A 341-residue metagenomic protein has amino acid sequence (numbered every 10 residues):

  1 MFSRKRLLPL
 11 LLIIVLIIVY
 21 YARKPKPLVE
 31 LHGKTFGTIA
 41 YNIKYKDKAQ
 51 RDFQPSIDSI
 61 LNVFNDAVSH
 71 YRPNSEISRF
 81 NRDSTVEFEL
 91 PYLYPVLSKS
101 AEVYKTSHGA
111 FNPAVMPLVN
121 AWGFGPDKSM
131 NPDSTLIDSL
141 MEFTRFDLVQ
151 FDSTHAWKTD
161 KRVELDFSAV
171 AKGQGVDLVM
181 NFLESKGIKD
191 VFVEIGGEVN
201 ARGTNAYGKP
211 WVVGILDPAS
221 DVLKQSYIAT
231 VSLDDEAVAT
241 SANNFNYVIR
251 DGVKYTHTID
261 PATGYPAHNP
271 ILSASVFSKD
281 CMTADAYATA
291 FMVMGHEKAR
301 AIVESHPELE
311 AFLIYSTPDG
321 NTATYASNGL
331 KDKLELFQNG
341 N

Functional and structural regions predicted by a protein language model:
M1-N341: Mature catalytic core of soluble alpha/beta enzymes
